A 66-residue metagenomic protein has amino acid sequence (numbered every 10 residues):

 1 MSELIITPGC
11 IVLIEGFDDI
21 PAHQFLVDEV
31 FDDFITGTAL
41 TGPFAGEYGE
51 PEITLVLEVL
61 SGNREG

Functional and structural regions predicted by a protein language model:
M1, I14, L40-P43: Intrinsically disordered, low-complexity boundary segments flanking structured domains
M1, T7, P51-T54: Compositionally biased, low-complexity intrinsically disordered regions
E3-F17: Short coil-to-beta transition motif at edge beta-strands of beta-rich domains
P21-V30: Short beta-strand-centered aromatic/proline hotspots
F34-T36: Short aromatic-glycine-enriched beta-strand elements
A39-G66: Intrinsically disordered, low-complexity, charged/polar segments
